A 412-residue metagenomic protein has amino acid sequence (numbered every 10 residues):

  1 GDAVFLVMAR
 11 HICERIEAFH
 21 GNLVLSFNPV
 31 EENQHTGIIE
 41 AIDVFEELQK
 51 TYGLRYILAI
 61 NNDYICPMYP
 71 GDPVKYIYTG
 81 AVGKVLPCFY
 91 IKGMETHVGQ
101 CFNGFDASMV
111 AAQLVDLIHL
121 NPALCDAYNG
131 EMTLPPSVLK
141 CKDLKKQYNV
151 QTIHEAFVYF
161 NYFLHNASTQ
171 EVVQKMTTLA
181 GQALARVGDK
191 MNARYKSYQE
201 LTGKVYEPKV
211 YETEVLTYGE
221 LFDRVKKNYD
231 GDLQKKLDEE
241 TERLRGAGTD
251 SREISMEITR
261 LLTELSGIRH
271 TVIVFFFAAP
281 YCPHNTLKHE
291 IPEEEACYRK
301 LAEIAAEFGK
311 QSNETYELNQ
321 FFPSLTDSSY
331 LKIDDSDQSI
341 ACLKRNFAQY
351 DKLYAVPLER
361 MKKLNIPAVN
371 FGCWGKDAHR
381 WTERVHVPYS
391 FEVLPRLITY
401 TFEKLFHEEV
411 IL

Functional and structural regions predicted by a protein language model:
G1-G80: Acidic/histidine-rich catalytic neighborhood of metal-dependent amide-processing enzymes
L6-E14, Q113-L120, T399-E403: Short glycine/serine- and small hydrophobic-enriched flexible loop segments
I16-A18, Y78-K84, Y148-H154, L265-R269 (+1 more regions): Short glycine/proline-enriched loop/turn "hinge" motifs that connect secondary-structure elements and lie
G21-S26, D126-T133, L412: Short, glycine/acidic-rich hinge or "gate" loops at secondary-structure transitions that mediate conformational
L23-L25, P87, V158, I273 (+1 more regions): Hydrophobic residues positioned within well-ordered beta-strands of beta-sheet architectures
E32-T36, P67-Y69, H97-V98, N166-T169 (+2 more regions): Flexible loop/turn segments at secondary-structure boundaries
K50-E257: Midchain, well-structured core segments that form catalytic/ion-binding scaffolds
K196-L412: An extended, acidic, His-containing surface patch that forms the Zn2+-binding/catalytic region of metallohydrolases
